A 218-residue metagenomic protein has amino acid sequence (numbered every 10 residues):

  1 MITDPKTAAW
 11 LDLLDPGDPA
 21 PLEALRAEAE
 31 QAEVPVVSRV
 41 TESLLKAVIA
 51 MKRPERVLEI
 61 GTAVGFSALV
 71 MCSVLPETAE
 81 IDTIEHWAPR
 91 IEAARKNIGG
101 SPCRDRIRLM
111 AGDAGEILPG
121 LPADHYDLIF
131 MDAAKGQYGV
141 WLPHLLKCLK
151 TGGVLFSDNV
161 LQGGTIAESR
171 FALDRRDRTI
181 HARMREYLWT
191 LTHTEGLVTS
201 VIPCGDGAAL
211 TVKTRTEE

Functional and structural regions predicted by a protein language model:
M1-L128, K135-F156, V160-E218: A short alpha-helical cap/connector motif
